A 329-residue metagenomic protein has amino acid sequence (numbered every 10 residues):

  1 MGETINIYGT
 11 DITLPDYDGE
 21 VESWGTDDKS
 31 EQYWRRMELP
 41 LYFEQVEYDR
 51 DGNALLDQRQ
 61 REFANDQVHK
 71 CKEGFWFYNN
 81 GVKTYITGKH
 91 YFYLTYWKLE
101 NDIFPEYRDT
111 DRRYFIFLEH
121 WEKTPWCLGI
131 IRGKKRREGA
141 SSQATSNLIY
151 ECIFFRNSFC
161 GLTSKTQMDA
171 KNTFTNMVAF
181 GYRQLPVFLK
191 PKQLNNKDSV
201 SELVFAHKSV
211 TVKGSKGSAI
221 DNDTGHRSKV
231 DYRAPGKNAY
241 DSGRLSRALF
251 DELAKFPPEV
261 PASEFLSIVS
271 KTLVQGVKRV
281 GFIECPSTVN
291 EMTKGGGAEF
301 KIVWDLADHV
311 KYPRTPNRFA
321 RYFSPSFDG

Functional and structural regions predicted by a protein language model:
M1-G329: Phosphate/NTP-binding elements of NTP-utilizing enzymes
